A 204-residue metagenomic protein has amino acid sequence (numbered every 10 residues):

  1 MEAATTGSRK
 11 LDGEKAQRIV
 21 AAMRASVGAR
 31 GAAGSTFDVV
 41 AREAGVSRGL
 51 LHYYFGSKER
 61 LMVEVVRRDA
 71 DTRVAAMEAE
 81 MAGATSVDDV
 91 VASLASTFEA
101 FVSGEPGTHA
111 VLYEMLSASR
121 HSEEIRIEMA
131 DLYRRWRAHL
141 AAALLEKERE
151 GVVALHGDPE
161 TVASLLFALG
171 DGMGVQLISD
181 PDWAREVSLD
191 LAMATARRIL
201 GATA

Functional and structural regions predicted by a protein language model:
M1-E14, A204: N-terminal intrinsically disordered/low-complexity leader segments
K15-R24, V40, V65-D69, R73 (+1 more regions): Generic hydrophobic, amphipathic alpha-helix propensity
R18, A22-A29, A76-E80, V111 (+2 more regions): Solvent-exposed, amphipathic alpha-helical segments
R18, A25-R60, E64: Helix-turn-helix
A29-A33, E105, E150: Short coil/turn segments at alpha/beta junctions that flank glycine-rich nucleotide-binding fingerprints
E64, A75-H109, P159-L166, L189: Hydrophobic alpha-helical connector segments
D89-V91, G104-I127: Amphipathic alpha-helical segments used for helix-helix packing
E124-A130, R134, E148-R197, T203-A204: Hydrophobic/aromatic-rich alpha-helical bundle segments in the mid-to-C-terminal region
